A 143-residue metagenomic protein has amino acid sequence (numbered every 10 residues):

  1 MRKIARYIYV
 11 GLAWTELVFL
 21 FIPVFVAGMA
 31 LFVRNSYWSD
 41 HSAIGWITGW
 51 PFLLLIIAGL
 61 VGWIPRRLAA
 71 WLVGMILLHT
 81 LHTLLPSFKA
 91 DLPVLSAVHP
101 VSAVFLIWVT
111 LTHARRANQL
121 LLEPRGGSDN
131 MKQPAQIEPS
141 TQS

Functional and structural regions predicted by a protein language model:
M1-S143: Polytopic transmembrane helical bundles with strong interfacial aromatic enrichment
